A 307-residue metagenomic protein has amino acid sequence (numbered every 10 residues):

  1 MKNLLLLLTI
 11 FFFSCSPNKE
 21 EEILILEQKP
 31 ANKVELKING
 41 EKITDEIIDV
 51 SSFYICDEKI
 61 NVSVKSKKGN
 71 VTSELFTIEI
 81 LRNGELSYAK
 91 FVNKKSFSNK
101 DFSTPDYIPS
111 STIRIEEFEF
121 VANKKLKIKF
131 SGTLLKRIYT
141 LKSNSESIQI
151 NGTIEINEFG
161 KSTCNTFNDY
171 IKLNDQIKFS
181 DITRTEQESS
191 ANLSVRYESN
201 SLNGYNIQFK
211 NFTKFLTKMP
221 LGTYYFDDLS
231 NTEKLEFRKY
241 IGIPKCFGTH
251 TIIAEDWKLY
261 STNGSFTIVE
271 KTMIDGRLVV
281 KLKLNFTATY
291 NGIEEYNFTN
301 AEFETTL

Functional and structural regions predicted by a protein language model:
M1-L4, N18: Positively charged n-region of N-terminal signal peptides that target proteins for export
L4-F13: Sec-dependent N-terminal signal peptides
C15-G40, C164: Bacterial Sec-dependent N-terminal signal peptides
K37-K124, T133-R137, S180-G276: Surface-exposed helix/loop patches within compact recognition domains
N39, L173-N174, N291: Short strand-coil-strand connectors
E119-T163, V269-L307: C-terminal or internal capping secondary-structure element at the end of a domain, subdomain, or sheet
K142-L193: Surface-exposed beta-loop interaction hotspot
